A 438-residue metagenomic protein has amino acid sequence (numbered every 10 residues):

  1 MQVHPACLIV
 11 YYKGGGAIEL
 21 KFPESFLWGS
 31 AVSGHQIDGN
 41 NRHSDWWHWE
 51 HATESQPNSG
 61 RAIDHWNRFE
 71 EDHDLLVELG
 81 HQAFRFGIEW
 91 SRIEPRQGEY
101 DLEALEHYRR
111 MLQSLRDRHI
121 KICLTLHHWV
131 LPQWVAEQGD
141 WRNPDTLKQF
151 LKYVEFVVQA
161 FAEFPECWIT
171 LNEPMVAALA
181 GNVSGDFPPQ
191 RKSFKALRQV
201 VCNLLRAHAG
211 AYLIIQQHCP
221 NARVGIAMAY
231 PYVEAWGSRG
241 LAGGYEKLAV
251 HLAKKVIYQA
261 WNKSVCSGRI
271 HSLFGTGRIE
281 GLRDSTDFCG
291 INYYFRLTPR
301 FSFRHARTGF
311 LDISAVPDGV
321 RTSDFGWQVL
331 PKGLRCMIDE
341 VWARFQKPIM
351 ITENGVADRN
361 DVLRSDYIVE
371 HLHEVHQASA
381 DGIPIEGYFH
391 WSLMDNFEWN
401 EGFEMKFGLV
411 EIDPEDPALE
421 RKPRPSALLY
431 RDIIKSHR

Functional and structural regions predicted by a protein language model:
A6-I18: Short, Lys/Arg-enriched N-terminal segments with co-localized hydrophobic residues within the first ~10-30 amino acids
I18-T53, V77, Q97, E106-R438: Active-site region of glycoside hydrolase catalytic domains
D38-Y108: Active-site-adjacent substrate/metal-binding segments within catalytic domains of carbohydrate-active enzymes
